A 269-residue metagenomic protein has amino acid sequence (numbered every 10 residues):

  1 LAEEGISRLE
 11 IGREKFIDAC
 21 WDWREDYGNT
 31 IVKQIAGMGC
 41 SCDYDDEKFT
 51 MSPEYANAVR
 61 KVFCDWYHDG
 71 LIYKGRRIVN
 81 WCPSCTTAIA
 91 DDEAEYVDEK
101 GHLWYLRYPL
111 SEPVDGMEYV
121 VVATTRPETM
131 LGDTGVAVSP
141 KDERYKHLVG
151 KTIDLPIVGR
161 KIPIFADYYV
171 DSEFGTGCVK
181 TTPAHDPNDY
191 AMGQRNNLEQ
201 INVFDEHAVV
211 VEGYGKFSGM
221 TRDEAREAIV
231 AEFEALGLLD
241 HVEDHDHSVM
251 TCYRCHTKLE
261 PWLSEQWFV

Functional and structural regions predicted by a protein language model:
L1-E3, I89-D91, S139-P140, F217-M220: Short secondary-structure boundary/capping segments
L1-H68, M192, T221-L239: N-terminal Rossmann-like or analogous alpha/beta NTP/dinucleotide-binding catalytic cores that position adenine
R8-K15, D171-G175, V209: Gly-rich Lys/Arg/Thr-decorated short loops/hinges at beta-loop-alpha junctions or inter-strand turns that position
Y27, A208, I229, T251-Y253: Active-site cavity-forming subdomains of large catalytic enzyme subunits
I31, I153, H256: A residue-level signal for conserved active-site and pocket-lining positions in enzyme catalytic cores
G37, S41-C42, K48, S52-H207 (+1 more regions): NTP-handling and nucleic-acid-processing catalytic cores
P127-V136, D142, D240-V269: Structured, non-catalytic alpha/beta "coupling" segments that mediate domain-domain communication and provide generic
V210-E224: A short-motif feature that recognizes glycine-rich, charge-decorated loops that bind or process nucleotide phosphates
